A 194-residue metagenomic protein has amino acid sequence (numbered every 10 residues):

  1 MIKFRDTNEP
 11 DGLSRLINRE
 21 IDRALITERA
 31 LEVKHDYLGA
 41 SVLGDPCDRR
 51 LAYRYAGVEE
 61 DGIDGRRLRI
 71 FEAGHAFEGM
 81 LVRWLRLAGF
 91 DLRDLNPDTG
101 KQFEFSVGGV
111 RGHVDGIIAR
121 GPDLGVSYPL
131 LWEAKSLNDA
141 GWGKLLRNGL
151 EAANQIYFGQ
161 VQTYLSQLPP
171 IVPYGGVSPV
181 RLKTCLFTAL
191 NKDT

Functional and structural regions predicted by a protein language model:
M1-L131, N138-A140: Metal-dependent nuclease catalytic cores that hydrolyze phosphodiester bonds in DNA/RNA, characterized by
D98-T194: Nucleic-acid nuclease catalytic cores
